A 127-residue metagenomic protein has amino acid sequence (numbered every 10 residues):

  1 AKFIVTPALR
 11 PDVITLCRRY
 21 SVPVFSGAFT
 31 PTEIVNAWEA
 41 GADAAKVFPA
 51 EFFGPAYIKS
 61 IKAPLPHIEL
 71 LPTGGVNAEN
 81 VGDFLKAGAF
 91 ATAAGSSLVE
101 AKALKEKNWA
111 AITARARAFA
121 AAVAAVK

Functional and structural regions predicted by a protein language model:
A1-F3, Y20-V22, A101-A110: Glycine-rich tight-turn/loop motif centered on a GG-T
A1-R10, V22-I34, D43-E51: Catalytic beta/alpha-barrel core
I4, I68-L71, A89-A91: Short glycine- and Lys/Arg-enriched binding-loop motifs that mark or flank ligand-binding interfaces
A8-T30, P55-G75, A110-K127: Alpha-helix-loop-beta-strand connector modules within alpha/beta enzyme cores
A8-V13, K46-P55, A87-W109: Glycine-rich phosphate-binding active-site loops on the catalytic face of alpha/beta enzymes
R18-Y20, W38-A42, S97: Acidic/polar active-site rim loop that often engages polyanionic ligands
T32-A40, Y57, V76-T92: Catalytic cores of alpha/beta
A45, F84, F119: Conserved, mostly hydrophobic/aromatic
